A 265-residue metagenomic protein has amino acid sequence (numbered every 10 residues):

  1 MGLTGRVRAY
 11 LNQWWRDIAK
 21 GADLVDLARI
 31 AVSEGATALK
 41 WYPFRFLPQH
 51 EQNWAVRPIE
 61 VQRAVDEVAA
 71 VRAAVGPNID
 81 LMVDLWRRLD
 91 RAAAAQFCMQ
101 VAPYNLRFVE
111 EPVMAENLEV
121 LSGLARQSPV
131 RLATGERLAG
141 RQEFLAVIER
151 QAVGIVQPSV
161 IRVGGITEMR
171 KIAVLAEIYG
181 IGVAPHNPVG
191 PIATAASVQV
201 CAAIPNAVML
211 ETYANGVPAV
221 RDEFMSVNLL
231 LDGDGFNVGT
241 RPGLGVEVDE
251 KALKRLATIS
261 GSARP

Functional and structural regions predicted by a protein language model:
M1-V7, L229, F236: N-terminal amphipathic alpha-helix/helix-capping segment at the start of soluble metabolic enzymes
R6, Y10-Q127: Metal-dependent enolase-superfamily TIM-barrel catalytic cores that perform enediolate-based chemistry
A19, I59-R63, G164, V189 (+1 more regions): Catalytic cores of large soluble enzymes that bind and process phosphate-bearing ligands
L39, D84, V109, V147 (+3 more regions): Conserved, mostly hydrophobic/aromatic
R72-V75, N105, C201-P205, A257-S260: Structural signal for hydrophobic packing residues in well-ordered secondary-structure cores of soluble enzyme domains
M99, N105, M114-G235, G239: Shared catalytic-loop signature of beta/alpha-barrel
A219, F224-P265: C-terminal extensions of enzymes
